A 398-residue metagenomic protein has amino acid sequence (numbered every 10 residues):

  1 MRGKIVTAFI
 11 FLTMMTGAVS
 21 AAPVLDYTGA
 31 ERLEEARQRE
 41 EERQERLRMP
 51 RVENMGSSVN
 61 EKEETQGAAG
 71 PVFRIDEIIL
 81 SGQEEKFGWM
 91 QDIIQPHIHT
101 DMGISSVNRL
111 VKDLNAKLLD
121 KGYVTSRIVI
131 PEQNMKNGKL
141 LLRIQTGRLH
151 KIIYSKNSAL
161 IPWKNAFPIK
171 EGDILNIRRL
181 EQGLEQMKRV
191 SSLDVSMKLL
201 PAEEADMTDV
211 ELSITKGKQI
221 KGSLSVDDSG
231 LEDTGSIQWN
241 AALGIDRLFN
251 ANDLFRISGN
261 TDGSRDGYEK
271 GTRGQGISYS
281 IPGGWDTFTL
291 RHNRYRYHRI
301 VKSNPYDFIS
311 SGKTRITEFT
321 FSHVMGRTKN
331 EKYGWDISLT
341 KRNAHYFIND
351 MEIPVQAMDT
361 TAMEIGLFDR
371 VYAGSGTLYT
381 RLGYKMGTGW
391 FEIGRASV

Functional and structural regions predicted by a protein language model:
T7-T16: Bacterial N-terminal signal peptides
G17-A21: Sec/Tat signal peptide C-region and signal peptidase I cleavage site
A22-G230, A242, N260-R273: Periplasmic polypeptide-binding modules associated with outer-membrane biogenesis and secretion
I104, D173-I174, D228-T234, S264-Y268 (+3 more regions): Outer-membrane beta-barrel domain signature
D113, Q182, Q238, T272-G274 (+2 more regions): Transmembrane beta-barrel architecture of outer-membrane proteins
L193, T208, K218-G222, I237-W239 (+6 more regions): Outer-envelope beta-barrel architecture signal
S223-S229, I237-G263, R273-R296, T320: Predominantly transmembrane beta-strands of Gram-negative outer membrane beta-barrel pores used for transport
P282, T287-S397: Transmembrane beta-strand segments of outer-membrane beta-barrel domains in Gram-negative and organellar OMPs
